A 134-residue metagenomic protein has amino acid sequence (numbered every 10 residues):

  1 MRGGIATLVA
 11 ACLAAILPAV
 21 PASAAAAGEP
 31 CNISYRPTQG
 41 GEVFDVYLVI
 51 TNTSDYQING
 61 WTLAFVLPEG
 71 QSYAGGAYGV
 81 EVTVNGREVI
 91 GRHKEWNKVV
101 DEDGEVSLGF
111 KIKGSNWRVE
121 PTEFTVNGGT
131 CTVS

Functional and structural regions predicted by a protein language model:
M1-A24: Secretory targeting and sorting signals
G4, A25-S134: Extracellular low-complexity, O-glycosylation-prone Ser/Thr/Pro/Gly-rich "stalks" and linkers flanking catalytic
